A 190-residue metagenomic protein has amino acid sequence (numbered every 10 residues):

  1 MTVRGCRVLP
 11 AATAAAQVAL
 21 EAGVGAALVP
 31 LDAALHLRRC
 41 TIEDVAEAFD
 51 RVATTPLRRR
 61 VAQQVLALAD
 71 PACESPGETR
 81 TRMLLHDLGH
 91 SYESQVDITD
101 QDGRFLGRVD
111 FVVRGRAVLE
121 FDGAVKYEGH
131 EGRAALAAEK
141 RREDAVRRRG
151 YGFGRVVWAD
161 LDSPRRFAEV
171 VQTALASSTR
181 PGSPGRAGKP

Functional and structural regions predicted by a protein language model:
M1-D44: Hydrophobic alpha-helical segments and helix pairs
L35-P190: Surface segments flanking catalytic/ligand-binding clefts of nucleic-acid enzymes
